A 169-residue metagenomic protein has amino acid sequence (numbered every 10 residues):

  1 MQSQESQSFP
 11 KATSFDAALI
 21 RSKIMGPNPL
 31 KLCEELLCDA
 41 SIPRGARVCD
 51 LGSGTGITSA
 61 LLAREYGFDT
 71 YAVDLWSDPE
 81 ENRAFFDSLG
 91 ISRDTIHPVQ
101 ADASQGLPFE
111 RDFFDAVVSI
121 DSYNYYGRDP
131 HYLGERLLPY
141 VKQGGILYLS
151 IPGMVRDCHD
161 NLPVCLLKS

Functional and structural regions predicted by a protein language model:
M1-D16: N-terminal, positively charged/glycine-rich alpha-helical extensions of SAM-dependent methyltransferases
S14-N28: Class I SAM-dependent methyltransferase Rossmann-like catalytic core, especially the SAM/SAH-binding loop
G26-R44: Conserved alpha-helix/loop element of class I SAM-dependent methyltransferases that forms part of the SAM/SAH-binding
C49, T55-Q105: Class I SAM-dependent methyltransferase SAM/SAH-binding core
L107-V117: A short acidic, Gly/Pro-enriched loop at the edge of an enzyme's catalytic core that lines a small-molecule cofactor
A116-D129: A short SAM/SAH-binding and catalytic strip from SAM-dependent methyltransferases
H131-I146: A short glycine-rich, Lys/Arg-flanked "PGG" loop and its adjoining helix->strand segment in the class I
Y148-K168: Conserved class I S-adenosyl-L-methionine
